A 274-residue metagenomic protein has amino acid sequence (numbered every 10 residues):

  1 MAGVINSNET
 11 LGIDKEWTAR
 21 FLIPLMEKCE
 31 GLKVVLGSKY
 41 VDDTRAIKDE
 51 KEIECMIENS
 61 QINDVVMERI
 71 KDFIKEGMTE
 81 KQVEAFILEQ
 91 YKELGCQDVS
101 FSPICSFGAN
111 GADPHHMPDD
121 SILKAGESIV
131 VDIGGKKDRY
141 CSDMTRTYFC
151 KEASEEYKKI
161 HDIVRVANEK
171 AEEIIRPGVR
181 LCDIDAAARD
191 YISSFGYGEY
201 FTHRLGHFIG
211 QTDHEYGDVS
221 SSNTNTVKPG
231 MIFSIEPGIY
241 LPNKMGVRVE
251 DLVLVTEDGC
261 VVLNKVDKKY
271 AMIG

Functional and structural regions predicted by a protein language model:
M1-G274: Active-site neighborhoods and metal-handling regions in enzymes and metal-associated proteins
